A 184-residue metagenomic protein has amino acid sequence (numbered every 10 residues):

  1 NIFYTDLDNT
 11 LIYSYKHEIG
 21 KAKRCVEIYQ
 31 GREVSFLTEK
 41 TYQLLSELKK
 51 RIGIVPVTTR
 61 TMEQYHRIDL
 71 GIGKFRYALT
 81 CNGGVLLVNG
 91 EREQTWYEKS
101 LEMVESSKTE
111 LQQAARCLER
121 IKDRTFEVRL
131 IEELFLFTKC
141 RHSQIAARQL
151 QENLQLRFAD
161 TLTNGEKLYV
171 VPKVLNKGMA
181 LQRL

Functional and structural regions predicted by a protein language model:
N1, Y15-I28, F75-C81, K108-A115 (+1 more regions): Short N-terminal helix-initiation segments at or just after the protein's N-terminus
N1-F3, L7-P56, H66: Active-site neighborhood of HAD-like aspartate-dependent phosphohydrolases
H17, R60, E166-K167: Residue-level "edge-of-site" marker
K21-A22, W96, M179: A short local loop/turn or secondary-structure capping micro-motif enriched for an aromatic residue
G31-S35, E105, R141, V171: Charge-dense, low-complexity intrinsically disordered segments
L37-D123: Active-site phosphate-binding/coordination module
A114-L184: Conserved acidic, metal-coordinating active-site core of Asp-based, Mg2+-dependent phosphoryl-transfer enzymes
